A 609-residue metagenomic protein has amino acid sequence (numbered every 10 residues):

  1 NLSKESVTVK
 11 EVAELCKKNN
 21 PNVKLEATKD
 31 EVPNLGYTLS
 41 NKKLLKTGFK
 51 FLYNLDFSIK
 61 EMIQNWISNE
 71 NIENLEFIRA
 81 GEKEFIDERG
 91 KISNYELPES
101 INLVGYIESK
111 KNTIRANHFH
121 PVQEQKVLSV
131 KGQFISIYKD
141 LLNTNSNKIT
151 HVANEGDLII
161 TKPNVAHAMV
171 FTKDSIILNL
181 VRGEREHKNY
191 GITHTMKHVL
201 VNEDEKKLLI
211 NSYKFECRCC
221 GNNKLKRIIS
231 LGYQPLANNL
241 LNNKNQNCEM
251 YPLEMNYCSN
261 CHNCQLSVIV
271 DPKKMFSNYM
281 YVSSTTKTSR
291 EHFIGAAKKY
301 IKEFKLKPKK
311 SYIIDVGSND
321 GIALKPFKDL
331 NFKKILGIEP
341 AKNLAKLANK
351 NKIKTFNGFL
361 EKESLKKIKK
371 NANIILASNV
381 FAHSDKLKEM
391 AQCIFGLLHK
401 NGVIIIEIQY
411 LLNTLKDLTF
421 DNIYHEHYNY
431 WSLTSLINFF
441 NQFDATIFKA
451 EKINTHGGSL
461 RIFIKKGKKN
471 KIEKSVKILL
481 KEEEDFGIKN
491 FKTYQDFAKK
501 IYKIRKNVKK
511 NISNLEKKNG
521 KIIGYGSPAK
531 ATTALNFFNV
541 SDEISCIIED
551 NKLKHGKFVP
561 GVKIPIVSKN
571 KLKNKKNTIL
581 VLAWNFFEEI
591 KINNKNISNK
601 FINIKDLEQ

Functional and structural regions predicted by a protein language model:
N1-F77: C-terminal substrate-binding subdomain of Rossmann-fold SDR/epimerase-dehydratase oxidoreductases
N71-L103, A116: A short, N-terminal "cap"/entry segment at the start of jelly-roll beta-barrel domains of the cupin/DSBH fold
I78, V170-L208: Double-stranded beta-helix
L141-P163: Short acidic-glycine-tyrosine-enriched beta hairpin
I210-T288, E451: N-terminal juxtadomain amphipathic helix that follows a signal peptide/anchor or precedes a small N-terminal auxiliary
K388-V403: A short glycine-rich, Lys/Arg-flanked "PGG" loop and its adjoining helix->strand segment in the class I
N401-Q409, I602-N603: Conserved beta-strand signature within the Rossmann-like core of class I S-adenosyl-L-methionine
I406-N429, L433-S435, F440: Short, glycine-/aromatic-enriched active-site segment of Class I SAM-dependent methyltransferases
